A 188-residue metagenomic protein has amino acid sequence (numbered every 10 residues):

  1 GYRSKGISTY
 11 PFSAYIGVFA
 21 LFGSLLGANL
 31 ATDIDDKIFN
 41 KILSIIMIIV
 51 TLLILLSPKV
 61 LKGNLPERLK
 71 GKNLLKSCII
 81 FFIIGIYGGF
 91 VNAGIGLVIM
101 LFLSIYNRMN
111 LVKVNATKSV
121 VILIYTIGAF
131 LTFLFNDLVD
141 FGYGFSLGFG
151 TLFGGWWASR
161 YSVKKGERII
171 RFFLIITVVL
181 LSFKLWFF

Functional and structural regions predicted by a protein language model:
G1-I38, T126-F172: Selective hydrophobic functional segments
G1-I7, I45-L69, S182-F188: Transmembrane helix exit motif
S8-Y15, R108-S119: Membrane-interface alpha-helices at helix entry/exit sites of multi-pass transporters
A14, V18-F22, I45, L52 (+7 more regions): Hydrophobic residues within alpha-helical transmembrane segments of multi-pass solute transporters/permease subunits
L25-N29, F82-I86, F102, Y106 (+2 more regions): Alpha-helical transmembrane segments of multipass membrane proteins
I38-I45, L75, A116, V120 (+1 more regions): Alpha-helical transmembrane segments of integral membrane proteins
I48-L55, F102-R108, T151-W156: Alpha-helical transmembrane segments and their membrane-interface exit regions
L65-N115, F145: Selected transmembrane alpha-helices and immediately adjacent juxtamembrane segments of polytopic inner-membrane
